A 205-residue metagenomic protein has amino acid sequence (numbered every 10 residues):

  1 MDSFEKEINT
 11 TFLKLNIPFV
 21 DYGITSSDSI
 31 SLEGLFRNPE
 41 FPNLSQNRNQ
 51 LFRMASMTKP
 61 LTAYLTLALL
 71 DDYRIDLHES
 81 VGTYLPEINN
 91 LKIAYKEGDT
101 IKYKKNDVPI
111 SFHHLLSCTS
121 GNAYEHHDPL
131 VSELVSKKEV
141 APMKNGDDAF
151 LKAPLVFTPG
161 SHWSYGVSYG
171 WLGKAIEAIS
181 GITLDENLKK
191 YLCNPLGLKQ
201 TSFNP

Functional and structural regions predicted by a protein language model:
D2-R53, R74-D76, N90-E97: Short, conserved catalytic-motif segment at the N-terminal edge
E5-I8, D28, R53-V81, L172-E177: Active-site SXXK
S29, A123-H127, Q200: Proline-centered turn/helix-capping motifs that create local helix->coil transitions or kinks
E33-L35, H126-L130, N204: Short, solvent-exposed loop/turn and secondary-structure capping segments
Q46-N49, D99-T100, A153-P159, S168-G170: Flexible glycine/proline-enriched surface loops and loop-helix/loop-strand junctions
R48, D71-N122, K152, I179-P205: Active-site helix/loop module of the DD-peptidase/beta-lactamase fold, centered on the serine-lysine SxxK catalytic
P129-K144: Amphipathic alpha-helical interface segments
P142, G160-S168, S180, L184: Short, contiguous, pocket-lining structural segments that sit at or immediately flank catalytic/ligand-binding sites
